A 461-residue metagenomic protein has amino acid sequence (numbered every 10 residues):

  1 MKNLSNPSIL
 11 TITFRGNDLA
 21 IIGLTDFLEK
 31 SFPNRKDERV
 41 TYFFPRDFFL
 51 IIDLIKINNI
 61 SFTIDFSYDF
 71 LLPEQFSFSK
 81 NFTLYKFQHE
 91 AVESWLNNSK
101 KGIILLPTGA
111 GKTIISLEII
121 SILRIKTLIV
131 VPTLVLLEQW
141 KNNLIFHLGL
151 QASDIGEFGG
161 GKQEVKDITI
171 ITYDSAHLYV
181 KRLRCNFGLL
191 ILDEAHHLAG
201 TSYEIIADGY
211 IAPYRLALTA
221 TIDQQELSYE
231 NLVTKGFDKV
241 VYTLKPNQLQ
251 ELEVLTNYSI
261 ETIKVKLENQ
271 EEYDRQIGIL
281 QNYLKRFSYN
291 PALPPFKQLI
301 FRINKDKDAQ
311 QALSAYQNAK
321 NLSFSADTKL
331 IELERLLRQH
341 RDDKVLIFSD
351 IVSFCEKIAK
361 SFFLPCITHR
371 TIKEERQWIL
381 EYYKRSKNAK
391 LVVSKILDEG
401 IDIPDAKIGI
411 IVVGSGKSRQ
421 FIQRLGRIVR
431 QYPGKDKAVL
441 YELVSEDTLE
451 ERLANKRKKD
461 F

Functional and structural regions predicted by a protein language model:
Y68-L105: Conserved pre-motif I regulatory segment
N98-I120: Walker A/P-loop
E138, S153-E164, K344-F348, S353-K357 (+2 more regions): Conserved helicase ATPase core of P-loop NTP-dependent helicases/translocases
I145-R182: Inter-Walker segment of RecA-like/P-loop motor cores
C185-L190, N231, V392, E399-S415 (+2 more regions): A short beta-strand element within the Helicase C-terminal
H196-Y258: Post-DEXD/H (motif II) to motif III coupling segment of the RecA-like Helicase ATP-binding lobe
N231-Q339: Interdomain helical connector at the RecA1-RecA2 junction of SF1/SF2 helicase-like NTPases
R427-R457: Conserved segment of the helicase C-terminal RecA-like domain
